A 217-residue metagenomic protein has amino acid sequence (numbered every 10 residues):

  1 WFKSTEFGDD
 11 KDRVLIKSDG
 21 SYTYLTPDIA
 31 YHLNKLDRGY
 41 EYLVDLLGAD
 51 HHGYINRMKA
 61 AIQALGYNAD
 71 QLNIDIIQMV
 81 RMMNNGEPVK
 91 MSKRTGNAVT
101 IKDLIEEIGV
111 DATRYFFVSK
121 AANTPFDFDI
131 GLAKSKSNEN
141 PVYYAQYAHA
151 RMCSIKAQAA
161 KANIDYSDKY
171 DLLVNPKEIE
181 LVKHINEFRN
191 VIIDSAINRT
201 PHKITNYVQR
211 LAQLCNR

Functional and structural regions predicted by a protein language model:
W1-R217: Non-catalytic interaction-recognition regions
